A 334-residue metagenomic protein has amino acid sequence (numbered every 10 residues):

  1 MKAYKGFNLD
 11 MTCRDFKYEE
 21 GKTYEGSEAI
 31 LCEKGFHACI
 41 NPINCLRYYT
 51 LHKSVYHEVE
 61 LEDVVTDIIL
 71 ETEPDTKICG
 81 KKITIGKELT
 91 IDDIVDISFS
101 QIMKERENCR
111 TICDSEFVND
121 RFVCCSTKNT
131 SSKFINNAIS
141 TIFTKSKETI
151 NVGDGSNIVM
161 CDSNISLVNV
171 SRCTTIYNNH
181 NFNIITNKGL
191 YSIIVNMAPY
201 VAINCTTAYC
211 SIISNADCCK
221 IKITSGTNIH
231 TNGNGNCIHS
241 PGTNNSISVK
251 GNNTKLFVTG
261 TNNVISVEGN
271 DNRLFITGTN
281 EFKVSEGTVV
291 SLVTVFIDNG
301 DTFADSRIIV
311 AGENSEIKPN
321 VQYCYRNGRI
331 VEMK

Functional and structural regions predicted by a protein language model:
M1-K334: Short, glycine-biased loop/turn motifs at secondary-structure junctions and in low-complexity Ser/Thr/Pro-rich termini
